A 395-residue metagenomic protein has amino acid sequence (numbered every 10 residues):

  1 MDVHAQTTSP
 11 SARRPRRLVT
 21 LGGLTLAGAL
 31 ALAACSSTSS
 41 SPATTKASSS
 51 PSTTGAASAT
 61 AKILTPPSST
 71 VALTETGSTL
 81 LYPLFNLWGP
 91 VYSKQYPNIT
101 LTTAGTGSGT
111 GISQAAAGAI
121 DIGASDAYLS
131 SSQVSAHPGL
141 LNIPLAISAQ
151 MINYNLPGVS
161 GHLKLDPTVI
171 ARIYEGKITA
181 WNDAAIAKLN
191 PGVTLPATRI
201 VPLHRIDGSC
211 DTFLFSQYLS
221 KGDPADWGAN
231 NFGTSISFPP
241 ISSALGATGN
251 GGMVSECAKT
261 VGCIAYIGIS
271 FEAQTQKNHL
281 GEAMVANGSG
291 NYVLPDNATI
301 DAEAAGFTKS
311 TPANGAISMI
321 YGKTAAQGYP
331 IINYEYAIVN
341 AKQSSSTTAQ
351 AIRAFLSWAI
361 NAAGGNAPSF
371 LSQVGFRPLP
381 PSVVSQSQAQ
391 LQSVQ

Functional and structural regions predicted by a protein language model:
D2-H4, R13, S36-T38, T44-Q395: Flexible loop/hinge segments at secondary-structure junctions
H4-T25: Bacterial N-terminal signal peptides that target proteins for export
T20-L24, S40, P380: Generic alpha-helix initiation/capping and coil-helix boundary signal
A29-A34: C-terminal motif of bacterial Sec signal peptides marking the signal peptidase cleavage site
